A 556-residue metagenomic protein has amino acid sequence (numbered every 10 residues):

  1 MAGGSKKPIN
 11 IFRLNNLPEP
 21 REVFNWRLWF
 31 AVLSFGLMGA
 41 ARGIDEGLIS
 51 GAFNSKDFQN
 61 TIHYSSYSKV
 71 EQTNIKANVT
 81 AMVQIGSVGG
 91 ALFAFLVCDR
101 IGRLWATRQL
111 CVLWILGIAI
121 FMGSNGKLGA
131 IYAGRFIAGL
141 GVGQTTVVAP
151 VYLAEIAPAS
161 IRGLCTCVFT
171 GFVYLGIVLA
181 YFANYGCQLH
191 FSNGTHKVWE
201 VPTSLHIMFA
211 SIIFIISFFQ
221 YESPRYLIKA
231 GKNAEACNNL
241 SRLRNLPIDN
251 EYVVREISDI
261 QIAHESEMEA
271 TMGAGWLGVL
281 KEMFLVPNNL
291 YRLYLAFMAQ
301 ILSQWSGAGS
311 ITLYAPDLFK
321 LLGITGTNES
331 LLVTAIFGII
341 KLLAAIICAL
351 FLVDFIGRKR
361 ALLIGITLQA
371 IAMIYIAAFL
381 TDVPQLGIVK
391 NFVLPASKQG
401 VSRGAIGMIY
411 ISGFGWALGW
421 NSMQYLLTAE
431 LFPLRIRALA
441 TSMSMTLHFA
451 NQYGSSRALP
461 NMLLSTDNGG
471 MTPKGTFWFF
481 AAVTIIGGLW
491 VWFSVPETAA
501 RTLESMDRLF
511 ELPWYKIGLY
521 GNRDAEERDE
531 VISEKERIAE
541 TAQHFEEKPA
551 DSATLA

Functional and structural regions predicted by a protein language model:
A2-L243, I248, E265-A556: Alpha-helical transmembrane bundle of multi-pass membrane proteins
N250-V254: Boundary/linker segments of alpha-helical solenoid repeat arrays
